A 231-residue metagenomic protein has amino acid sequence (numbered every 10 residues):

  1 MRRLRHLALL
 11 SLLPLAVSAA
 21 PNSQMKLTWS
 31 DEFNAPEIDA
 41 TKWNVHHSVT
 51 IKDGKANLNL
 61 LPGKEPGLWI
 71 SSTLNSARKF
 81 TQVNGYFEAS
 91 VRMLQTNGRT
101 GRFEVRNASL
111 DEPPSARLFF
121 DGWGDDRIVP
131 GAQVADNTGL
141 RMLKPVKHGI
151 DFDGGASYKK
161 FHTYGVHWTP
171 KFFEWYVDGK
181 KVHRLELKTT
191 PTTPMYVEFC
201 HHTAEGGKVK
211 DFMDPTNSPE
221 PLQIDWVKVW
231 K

Functional and structural regions predicted by a protein language model:
M1-A8: Bacterial N-terminal signal peptides that target proteins for export
A8-L12, L60: Compositionally biased, low-hydrophobicity segments enriched in charged and small polar residues
S11-A19: Hydrophobic h-region of N-terminal signal peptides that target proteins for export in Gram-negative bacteria
A20-K231: GH16 jelly-roll
